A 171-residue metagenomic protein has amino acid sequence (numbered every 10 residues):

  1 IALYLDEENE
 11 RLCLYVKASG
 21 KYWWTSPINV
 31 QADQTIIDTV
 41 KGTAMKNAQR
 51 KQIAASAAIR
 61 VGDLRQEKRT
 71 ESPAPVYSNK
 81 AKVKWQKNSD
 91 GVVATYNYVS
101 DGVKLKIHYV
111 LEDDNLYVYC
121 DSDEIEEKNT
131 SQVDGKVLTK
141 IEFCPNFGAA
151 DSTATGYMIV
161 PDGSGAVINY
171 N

Functional and structural regions predicted by a protein language model:
I1-N171: N-terminal accessory beta-strand-rich subdomains and adjacent acidic, glycine-rich linkers that precede catalytic cores
